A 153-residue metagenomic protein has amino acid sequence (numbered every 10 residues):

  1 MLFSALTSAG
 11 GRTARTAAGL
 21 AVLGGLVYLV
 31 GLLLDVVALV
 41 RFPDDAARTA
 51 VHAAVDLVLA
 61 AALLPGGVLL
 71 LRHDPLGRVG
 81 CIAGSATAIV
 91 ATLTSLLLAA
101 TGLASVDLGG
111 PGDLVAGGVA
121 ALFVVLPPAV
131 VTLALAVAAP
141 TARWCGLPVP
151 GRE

Functional and structural regions predicted by a protein language model:
M1-E153: Topology signature of small-to-medium multi-pass alpha-helical membrane proteins
